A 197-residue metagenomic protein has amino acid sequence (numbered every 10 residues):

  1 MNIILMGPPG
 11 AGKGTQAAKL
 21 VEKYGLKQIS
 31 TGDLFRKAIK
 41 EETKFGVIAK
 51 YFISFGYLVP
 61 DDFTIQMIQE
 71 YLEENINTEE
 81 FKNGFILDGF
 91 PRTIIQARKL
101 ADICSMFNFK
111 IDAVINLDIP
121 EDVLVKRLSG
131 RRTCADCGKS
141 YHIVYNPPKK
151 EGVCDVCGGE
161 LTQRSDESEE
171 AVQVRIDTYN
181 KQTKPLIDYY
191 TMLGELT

Functional and structural regions predicted by a protein language model:
M1-T197: Glycine-rich phosphate-binding loop of ATP-dependent small-molecule kinases
